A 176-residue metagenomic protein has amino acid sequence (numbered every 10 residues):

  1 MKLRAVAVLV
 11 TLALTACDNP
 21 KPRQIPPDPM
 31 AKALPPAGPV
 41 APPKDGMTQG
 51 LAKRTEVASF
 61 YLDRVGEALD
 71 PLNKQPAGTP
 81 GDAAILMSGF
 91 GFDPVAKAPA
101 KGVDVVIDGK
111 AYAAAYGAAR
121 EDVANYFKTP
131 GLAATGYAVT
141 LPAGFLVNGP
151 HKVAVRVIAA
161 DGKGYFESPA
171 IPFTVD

Functional and structural regions predicted by a protein language model:
K2-V8: Sec-dependent signal peptide recognition, specifically the positively charged N-region followed immediately by
V8-L9, A98: Residue-level detector of transmembrane insertion/anchoring sites
L9-T11, A37: Short intrinsically disordered, low-complexity segments
A13-A16: C-terminal motif of bacterial Sec signal peptides marking the signal peptidase cleavage site
D18-P20: Bacterial signal peptide processing site
R23-K32: Intrinsically disordered, low-complexity segments enriched in small/polar and acidic residues
A33-L86, F90-D176: Long, low-complexity serine/threonine/glycine- and acidic-rich segments characteristic of extracellular
